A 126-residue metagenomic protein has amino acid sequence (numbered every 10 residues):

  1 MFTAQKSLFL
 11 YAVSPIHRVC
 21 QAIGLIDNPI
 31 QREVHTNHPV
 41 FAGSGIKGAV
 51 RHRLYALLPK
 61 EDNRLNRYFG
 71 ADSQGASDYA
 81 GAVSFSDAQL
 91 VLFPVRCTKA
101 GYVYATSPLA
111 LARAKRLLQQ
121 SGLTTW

Functional and structural regions predicted by a protein language model:
M1-W126: RNA-binding basic/glycine-rich loop and surface signature characteristic of RAMP-family CRISPR effectors
